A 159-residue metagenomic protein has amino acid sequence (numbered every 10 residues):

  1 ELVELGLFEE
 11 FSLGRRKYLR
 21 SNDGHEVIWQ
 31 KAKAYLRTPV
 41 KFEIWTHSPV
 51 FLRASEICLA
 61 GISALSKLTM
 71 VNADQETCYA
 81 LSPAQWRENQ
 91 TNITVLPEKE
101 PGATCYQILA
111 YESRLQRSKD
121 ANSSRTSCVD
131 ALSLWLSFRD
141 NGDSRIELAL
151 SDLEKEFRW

Functional and structural regions predicted by a protein language model:
E1-E4, W135: A broad, low-amplitude sensor of folded, mature protein cores
V3-G14: A short, conserved structural fragment
E4, W29-Q30: Internal, well-ordered alpha-helical scaffold/interface segments that support domain packing or protein-protein contacts
R15-N22: Minor-groove-contacting beta-hairpin "wing" of winged helix-turn-helix DNA-binding domains
D23-I28: Basic, amphipathic "hinge/linker" alpha-helix immediately C-terminal to the N-terminal HTH DNA-binding motif
Q30-W159: Long, low-complexity, charge-rich intrinsically disordered regions
